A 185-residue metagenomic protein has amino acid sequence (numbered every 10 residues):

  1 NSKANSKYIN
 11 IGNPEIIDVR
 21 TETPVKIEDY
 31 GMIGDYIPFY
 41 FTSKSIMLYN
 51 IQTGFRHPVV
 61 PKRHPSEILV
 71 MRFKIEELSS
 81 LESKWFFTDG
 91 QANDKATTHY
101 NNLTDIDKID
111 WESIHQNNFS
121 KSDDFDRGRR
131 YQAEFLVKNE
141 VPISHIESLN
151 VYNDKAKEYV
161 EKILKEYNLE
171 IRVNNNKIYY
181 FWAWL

Functional and structural regions predicted by a protein language model:
N1-L185: Active-site-proximal loop/hinge segments that shape catalytic or ion-binding/gating pockets
